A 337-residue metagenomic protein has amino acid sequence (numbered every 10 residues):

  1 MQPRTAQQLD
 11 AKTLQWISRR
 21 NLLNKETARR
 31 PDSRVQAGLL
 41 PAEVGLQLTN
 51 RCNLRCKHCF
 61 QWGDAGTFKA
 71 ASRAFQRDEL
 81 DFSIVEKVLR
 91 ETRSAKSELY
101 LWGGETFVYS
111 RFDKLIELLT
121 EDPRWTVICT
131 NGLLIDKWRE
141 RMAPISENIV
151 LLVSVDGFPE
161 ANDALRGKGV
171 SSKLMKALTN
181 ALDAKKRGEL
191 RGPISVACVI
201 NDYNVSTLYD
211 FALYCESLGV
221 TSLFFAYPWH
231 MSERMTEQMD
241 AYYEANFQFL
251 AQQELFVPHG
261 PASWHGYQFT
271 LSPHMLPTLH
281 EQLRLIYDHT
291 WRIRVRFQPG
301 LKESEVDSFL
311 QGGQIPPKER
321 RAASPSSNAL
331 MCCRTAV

Functional and structural regions predicted by a protein language model:
M1-R4, L152-D156, E160-P325, M331-T335: Radical SAM enzyme [4Fe-4S]-AdoMet core and its adjacent flexible, acidic and glycine-rich loops/tails across
Q2-I149: Conserved alpha-helical substructure of the radical SAM core
A42, P325-S326: Short, basic and Ser/Thr-rich N-terminal targeting/leader segments
R55, K87, L115, M142 (+4 more regions): A broad, structure-centric signal for solvent-exposed, well-ordered loop/edge residues that line or flank functional
